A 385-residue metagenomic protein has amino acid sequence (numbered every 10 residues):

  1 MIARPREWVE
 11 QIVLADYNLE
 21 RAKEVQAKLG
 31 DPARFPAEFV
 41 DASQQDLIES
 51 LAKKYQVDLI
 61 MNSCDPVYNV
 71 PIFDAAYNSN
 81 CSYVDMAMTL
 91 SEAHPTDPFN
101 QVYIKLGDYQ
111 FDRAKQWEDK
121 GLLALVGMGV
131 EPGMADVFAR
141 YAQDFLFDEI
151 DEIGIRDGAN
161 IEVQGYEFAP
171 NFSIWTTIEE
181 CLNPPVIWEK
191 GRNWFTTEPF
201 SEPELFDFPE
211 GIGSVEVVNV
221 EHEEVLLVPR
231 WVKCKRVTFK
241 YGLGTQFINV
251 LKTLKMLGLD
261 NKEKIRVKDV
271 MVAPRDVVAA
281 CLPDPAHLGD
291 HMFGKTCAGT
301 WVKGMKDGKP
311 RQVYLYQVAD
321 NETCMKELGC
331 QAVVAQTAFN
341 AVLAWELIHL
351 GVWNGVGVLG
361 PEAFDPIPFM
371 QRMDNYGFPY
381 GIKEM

Functional and structural regions predicted by a protein language model:
V9, N78-S82, D119-L122: A short helix->loop->beta-strand "cap" motif at the edges of active sites that frequently abuts
Q11-V13: Short beta-strand element of Class I
D16-R21: Helix N-cap at the beta1-alpha1 junction of Rossmann-like dinucleotide-binding domains, i.e., the first residues
V25-F35: Short, conserved SAM-binding/catalytic segment of Class I S-adenosyl-L-methionine-dependent methyltransferases
F39-V57, C64, Y68-I72: Conserved Rossmann-fold cofactor-binding substructure of NAD(P)-dependent oxidoreductases
M86-L122: Rossmann-fold NAD(P)-binding glycine/threonine-rich loop
Y109-N160: Adenosine-phosphate binding glycine-rich loop
D144-M385: C-terminal catalytic/substrate-binding lobe primarily of soluble NAD(P)-dependent oxidoreductases
